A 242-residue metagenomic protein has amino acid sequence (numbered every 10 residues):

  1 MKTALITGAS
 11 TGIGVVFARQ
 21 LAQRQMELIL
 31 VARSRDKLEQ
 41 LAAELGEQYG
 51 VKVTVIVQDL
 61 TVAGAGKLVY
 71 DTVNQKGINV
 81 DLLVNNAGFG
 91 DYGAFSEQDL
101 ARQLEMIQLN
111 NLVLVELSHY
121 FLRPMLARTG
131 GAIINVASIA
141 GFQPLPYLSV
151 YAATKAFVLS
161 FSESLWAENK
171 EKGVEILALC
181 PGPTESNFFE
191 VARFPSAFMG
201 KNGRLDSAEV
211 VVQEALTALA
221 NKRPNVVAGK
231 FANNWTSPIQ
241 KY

Functional and structural regions predicted by a protein language model:
S10-G12: Conserved glycine-rich cofactor-binding loop
R24-L41: Conserved glycine-rich Rossmann-like NAD(P)H-binding loop of the short-chain dehydrogenase/reductase
N86-D91: Conserved NAD(P)H cofactor-binding loop of Rossmann-fold oxidoreductase domains
A94-S96, R102-E105: Substrate-binding pocket helix/loop in short-chain dehydrogenase/reductase
S118, T154: Active-site helix of classical SDR
S138: Residue(s) in the substrate-gating loop at a strand-loop-helix junction that position the organic substrate next
A178, F198-W235: C-terminal helical subdomain
